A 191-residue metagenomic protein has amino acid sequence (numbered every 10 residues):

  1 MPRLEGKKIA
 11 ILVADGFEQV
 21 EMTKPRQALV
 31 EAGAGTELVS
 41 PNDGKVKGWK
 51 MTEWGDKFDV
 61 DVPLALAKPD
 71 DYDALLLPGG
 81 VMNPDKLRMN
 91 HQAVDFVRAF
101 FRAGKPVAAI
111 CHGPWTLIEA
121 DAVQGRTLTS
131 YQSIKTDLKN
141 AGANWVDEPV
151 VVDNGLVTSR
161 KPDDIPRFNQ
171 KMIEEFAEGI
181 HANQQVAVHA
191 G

Functional and structural regions predicted by a protein language model:
M1-A103, V107, W115-T127, K135-G191: Extended, subdomain-level signal for the structured scaffold at the beginning of enzyme domains
C111: Catalytic nucleophile serine of serine hydrolases, specifically the conserved "nucleophile elbow" pentapeptide
